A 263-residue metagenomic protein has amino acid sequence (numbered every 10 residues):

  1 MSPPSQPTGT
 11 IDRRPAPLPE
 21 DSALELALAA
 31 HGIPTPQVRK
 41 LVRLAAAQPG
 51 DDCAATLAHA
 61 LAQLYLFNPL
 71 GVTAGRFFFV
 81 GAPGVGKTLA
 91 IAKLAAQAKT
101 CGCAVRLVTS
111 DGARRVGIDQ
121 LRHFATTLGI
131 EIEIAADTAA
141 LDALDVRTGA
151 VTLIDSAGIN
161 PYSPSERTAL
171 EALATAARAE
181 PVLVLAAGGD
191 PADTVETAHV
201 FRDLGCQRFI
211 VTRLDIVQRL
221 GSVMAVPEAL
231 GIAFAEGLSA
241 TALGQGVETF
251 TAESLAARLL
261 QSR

Functional and structural regions predicted by a protein language model:
M1-A113, Q120-T138, D142, V146: Primarily NTPase-proximal linker/entry elements flanking Walker-type ATP/GTP-binding cores
F77, I154, E236: Short glycine- and Lys/Arg-enriched binding-loop motifs that mark or flank ligand-binding interfaces
A82, S110, A157-I159, A186: Short strand-loop junctions, especially beta-strand C-caps/beta-turns that link beta-sheets to coils or alpha-helices
T100-C103, T152-L153, G158: N-terminal loops that bind phosphate or other acidic moieties and the adjacent beta-alpha structural core
S110, I154, V211: Active-site flanking residues adjacent to catalytic metal/cofactor-binding acidic residues
Q120, E133-V146, V151, I159-R263: Conserved catalytic-core segment of NTP-binding enzymes
